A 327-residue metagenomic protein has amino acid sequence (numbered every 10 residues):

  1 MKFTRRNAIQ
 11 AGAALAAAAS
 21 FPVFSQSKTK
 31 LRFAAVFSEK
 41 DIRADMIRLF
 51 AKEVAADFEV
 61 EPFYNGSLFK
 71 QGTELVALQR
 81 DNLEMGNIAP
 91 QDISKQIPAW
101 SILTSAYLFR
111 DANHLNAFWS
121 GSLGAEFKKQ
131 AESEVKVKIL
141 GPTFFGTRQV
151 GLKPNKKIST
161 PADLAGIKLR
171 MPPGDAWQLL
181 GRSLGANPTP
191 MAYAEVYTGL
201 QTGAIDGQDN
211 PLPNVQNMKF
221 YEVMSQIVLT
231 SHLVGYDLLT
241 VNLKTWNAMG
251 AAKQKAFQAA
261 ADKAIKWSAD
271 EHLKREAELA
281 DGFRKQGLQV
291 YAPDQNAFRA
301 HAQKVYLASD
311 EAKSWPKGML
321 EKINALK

Functional and structural regions predicted by a protein language model:
K2-L115, L123, E132-K327: N-terminal secretory/targeting leader peptides
F127-K128: Short, compositionally biased "basic patch" segments
